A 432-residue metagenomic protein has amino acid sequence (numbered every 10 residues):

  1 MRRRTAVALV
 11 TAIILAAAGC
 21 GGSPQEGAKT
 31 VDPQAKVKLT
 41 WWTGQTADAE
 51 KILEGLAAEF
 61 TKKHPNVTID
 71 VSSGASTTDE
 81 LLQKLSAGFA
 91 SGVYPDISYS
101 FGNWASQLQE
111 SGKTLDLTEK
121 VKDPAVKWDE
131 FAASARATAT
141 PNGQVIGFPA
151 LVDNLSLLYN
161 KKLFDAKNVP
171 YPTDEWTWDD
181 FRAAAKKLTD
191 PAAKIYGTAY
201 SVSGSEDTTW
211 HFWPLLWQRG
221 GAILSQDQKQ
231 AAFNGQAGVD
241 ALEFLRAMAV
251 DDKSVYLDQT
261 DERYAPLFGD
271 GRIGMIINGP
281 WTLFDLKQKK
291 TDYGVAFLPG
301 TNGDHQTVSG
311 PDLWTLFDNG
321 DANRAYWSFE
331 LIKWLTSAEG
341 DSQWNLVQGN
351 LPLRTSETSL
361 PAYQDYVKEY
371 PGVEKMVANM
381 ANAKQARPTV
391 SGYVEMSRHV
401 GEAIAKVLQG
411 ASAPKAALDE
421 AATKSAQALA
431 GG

Functional and structural regions predicted by a protein language model:
M1-T40, K62, A416-D419, T423-G432: Short, low-complexity disordered leader/linker segments with a strong preference for bacterial N-terminal type II
D32, L115-F131, T173-D174, Y196-S205 (+6 more regions): Short, solvent-exposed loop/beta-turn-alpha elements that line the ligand-binding surface or hinge of extracytoplasmic
E59, K63-F131, A166-N168, L267 (+3 more regions): Extracytoplasmic "Venus flytrap"/periplasmic binding protein-like
G102-N154, T208-H211, G294-A296, A362-K368 (+1 more regions): Hinge/lid segment of periplasmic solute-binding proteins
A105-K113, A135-P172, S201-D227, S309-F317 (+1 more regions): Periplasmic solute-binding protein
D165, Y171, V250, P361 (+1 more regions): Conserved C-terminal helix/tail region of periplasmic/extracytoplasmic solute-binding proteins
A184-K187, D227-L257: Glycine-centered hinge/linker elements that transmit conformational signals in sensory and ligand-binding systems
T282-D292, T301-E402, A430-G431: C-terminal lobe and pocket-closing loops of periplasmic/extracytoplasmic Venus-flytrap solute-binding proteins
